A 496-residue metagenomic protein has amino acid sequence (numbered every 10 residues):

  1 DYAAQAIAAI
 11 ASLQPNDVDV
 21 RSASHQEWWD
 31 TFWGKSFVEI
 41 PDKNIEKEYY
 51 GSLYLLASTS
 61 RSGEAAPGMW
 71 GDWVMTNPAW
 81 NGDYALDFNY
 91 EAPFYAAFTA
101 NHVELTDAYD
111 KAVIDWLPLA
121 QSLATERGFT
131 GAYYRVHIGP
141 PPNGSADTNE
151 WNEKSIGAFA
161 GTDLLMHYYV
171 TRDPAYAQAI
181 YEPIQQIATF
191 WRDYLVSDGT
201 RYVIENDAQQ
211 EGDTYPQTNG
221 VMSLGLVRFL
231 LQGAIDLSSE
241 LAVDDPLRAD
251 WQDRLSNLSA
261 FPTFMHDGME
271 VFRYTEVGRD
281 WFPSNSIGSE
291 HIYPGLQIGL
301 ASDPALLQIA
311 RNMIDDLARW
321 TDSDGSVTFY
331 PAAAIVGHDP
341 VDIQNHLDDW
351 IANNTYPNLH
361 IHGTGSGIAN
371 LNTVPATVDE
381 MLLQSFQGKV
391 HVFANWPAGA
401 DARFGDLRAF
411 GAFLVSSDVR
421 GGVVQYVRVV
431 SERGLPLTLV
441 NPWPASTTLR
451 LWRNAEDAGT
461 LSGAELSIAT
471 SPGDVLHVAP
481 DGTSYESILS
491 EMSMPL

Functional and structural regions predicted by a protein language model:
D1-D83, V103-T106, I114-S122, T470-L496: Acidic/polar, glycine-enriched structural segments that form the non-catalytic walls/loops of the carbohydrate-binding
V20-K35, I40, N44, G63-G71 (+7 more regions): Short coil/turn segments at secondary-structure boundaries
A23-D30, G63-D72, G128-P142, S155-T162 (+4 more regions): Active-site-adjacent bridging/hinge elements
F37-P41, E46, A65-N81, W116-L117 (+5 more regions): Primarily short, surface-exposed interaction patches in extracytoplasmic proteins
W70-D83, G128-T148, R201-M222, G268-P283 (+5 more regions): Carbohydrate-binding/catalytic loop surfaces
D83-S122, P141-N143, N149-V170, P174 (+4 more regions): Active-site core of glycosidic bond-cleaving carbohydrate-active enzymes
Q186-E240: Acidic/histidine-rich catalytic neighborhood
H338-L496: Non-catalytic C-terminal accessory modules of carbohydrate-active enzymes
